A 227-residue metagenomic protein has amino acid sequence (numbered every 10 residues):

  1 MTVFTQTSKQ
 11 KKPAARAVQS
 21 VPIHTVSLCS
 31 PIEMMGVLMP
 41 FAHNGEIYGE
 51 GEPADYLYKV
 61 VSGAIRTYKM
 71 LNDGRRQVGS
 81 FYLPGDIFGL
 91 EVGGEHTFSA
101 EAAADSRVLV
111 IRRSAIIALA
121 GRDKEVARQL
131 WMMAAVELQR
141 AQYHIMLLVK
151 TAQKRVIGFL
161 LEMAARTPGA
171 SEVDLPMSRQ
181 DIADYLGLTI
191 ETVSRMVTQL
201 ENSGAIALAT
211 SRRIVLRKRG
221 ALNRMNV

Functional and structural regions predicted by a protein language model:
M1-H43, D86-F88, G93: Cyclic nucleotide-binding regulatory module and flanking cytosolic helices
S30-P31, I47-G51, T167: Short loop/turn motifs at secondary-structure junctions and domain boundaries
M34, S80-Q139: Cyclic-nucleotide recognition modules
G45-A104: Cyclic nucleotide-binding regulatory domains
L57, F81, V110, P176 (+1 more regions): Short aromatic/basic micro-patch
G121-I190: Polybasic "coupling" helices that flank or enter modular domains
A164-V227: Phosphate-/nucleic-acid-contacting segments
